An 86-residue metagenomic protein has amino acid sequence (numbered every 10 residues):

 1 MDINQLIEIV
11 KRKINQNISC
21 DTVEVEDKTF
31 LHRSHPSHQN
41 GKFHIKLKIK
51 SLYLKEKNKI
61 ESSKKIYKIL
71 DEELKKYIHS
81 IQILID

Functional and structural regions predicted by a protein language model:
M1-D86: N-terminal, polar/charged subdomain of small-to-medium soluble alpha/beta proteins
